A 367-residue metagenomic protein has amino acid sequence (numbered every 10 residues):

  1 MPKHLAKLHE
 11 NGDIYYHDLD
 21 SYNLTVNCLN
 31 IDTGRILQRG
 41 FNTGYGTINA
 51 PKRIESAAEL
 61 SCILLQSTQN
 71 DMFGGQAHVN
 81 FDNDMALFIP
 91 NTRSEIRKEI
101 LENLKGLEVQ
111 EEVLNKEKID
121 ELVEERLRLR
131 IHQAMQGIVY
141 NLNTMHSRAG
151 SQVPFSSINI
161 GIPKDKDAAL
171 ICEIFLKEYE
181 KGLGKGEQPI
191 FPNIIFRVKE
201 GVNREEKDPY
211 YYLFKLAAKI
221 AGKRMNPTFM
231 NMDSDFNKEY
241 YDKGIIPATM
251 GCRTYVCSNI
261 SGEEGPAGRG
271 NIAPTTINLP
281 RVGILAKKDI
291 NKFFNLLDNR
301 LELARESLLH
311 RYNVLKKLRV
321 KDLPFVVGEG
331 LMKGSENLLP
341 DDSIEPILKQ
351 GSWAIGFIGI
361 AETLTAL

Functional and structural regions predicted by a protein language model:
M1-Q350: Conserved catalytic cores of very large enzyme subunits
W353-A366: Contiguous, well-ordered alpha-helical segments that form the cores/surfaces of helical PPI scaffolds
